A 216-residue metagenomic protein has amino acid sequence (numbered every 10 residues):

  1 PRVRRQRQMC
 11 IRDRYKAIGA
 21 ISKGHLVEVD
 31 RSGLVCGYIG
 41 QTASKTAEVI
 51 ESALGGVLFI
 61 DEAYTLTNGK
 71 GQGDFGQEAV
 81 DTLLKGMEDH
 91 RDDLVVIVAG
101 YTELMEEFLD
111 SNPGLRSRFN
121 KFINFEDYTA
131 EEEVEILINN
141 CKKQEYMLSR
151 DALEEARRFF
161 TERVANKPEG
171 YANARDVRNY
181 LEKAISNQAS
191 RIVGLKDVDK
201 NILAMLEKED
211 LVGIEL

Functional and structural regions predicted by a protein language model:
P1-I11: Single conserved hydrophobic/aromatic residue that forms the stacking wall/gate of nucleotide- or nucleobase-binding
Q8, V29, T46, D61 (+5 more regions): Conserved RecA-like P-loop NTPase ATPase core
R12-G24: Post-Walker A helix-loop "phosphate-sensing" segment adjacent to the P-loop in P-loop NTPases
I18-I21, L104-D110, R116, F122-G170 (+1 more regions): Conserved C-terminal "switch" segment of AAA+ ATPases
G24-A53: Short glycine-rich substrate-engagement loop in P-loop NTPases that contacts/grips substrate
V29-D30, A53-Q72: Conserved P-loop NTPase "ATPase switch" module shared by AAA+ and STAND
Y64-G71, V80-E126, E131, K143-Q144 (+1 more regions): Canonical AAA+ ATPase core
L148, R163-L216: C-terminal helical "lid" subdomain and adjoining coupling/linker elements of P-loop NTPases
